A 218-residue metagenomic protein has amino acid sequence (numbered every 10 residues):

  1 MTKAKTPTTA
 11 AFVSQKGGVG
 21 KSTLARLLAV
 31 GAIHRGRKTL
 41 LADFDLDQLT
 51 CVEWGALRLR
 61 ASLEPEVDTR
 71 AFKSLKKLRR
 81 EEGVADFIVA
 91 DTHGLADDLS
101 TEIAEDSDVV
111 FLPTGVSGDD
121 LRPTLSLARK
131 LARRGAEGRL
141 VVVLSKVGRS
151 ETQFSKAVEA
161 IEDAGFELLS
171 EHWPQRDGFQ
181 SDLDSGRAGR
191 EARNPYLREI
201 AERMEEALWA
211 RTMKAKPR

Functional and structural regions predicted by a protein language model:
T2-V19, R26-T101, L183-S185, G189: P-loop/Walker-type NTP enzyme "switch/lid" segment
L40-L41, A90, L112, V142-L144: Structural beta-sheet core signal
L46-D47, G118, V147-S150, D177-G178: Conserved nucleotide-binding/hydrolysis micro-motifs of P-loop NTPases
L95-G118: Inter-motif core of Ras-like GTPase G domains
L121-K146: Conserved C-terminal guanine-recognition region of P-loop GTPase G domains, centered on the G4
G148, V158-G189: Beta-strand-loop-alpha "switch" segments that mediate conformational coupling across diverse proteins
S185-R218: NTP-binding/hydrolysis catalytic cores, primarily Walker-type P-loop NTPases
